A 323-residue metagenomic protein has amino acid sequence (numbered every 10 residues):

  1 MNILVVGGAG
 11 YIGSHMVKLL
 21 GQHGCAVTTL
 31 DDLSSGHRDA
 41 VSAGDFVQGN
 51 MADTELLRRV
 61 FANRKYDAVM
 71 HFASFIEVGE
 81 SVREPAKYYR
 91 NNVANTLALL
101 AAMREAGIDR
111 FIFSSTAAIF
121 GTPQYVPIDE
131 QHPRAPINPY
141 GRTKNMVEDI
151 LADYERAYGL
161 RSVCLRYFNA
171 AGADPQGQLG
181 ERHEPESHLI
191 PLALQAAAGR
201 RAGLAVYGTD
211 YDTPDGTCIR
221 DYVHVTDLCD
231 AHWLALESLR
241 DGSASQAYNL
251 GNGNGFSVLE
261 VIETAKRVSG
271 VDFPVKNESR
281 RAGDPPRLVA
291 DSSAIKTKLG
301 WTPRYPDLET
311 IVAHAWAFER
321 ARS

Functional and structural regions predicted by a protein language model:
M1-A173: N-terminal Rossmann-like NAD(P)+-binding domain of SDR-like oxidoreductases, especially those catalyzing
R38, F168-L189, G199-R220: Short, flexible, glycine-rich and Lys/Arg-enriched loop motifs at helix boundaries that contact anionic partners
A52, A73-I76, Y88, P185 (+3 more regions): Glycosyltransferase donor-binding loop in the core domain
E55, R59, A94-A101, N145 (+6 more regions): Short, contiguous clusters of charged residues that form electrostatic/catalytic patches at enzyme active sites, used
Y89, I137-N145, L179, H183-P191 (+1 more regions): Short-chain dehydrogenase/reductase
L192-S323: C-terminal substrate-binding subdomain of Rossmann-fold SDR/epimerase-dehydratase oxidoreductases
